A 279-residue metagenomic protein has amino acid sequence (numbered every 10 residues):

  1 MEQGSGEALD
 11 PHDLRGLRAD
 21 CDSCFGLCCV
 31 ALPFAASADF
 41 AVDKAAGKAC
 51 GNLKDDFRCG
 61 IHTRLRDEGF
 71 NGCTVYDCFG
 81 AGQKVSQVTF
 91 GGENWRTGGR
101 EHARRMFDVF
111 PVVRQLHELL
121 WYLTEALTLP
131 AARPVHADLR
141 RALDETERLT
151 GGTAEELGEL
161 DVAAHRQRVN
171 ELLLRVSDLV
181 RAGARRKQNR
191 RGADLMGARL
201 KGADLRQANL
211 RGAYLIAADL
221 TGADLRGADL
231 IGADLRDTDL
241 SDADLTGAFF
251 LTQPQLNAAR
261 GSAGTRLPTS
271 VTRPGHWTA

Functional and structural regions predicted by a protein language model:
M1-P134, R140-L160, A164-R168, L172-G183: Hydrophobic scaffolds flanking metal-cofactor catalytic centers in soluble metalloenzymes
A137-R148, N189-R199: Amphipathic alpha-helical surface "interface" segments used for docking/oligomerization or membrane association within
L174, L179-A279: Tandem repeat scaffolds
